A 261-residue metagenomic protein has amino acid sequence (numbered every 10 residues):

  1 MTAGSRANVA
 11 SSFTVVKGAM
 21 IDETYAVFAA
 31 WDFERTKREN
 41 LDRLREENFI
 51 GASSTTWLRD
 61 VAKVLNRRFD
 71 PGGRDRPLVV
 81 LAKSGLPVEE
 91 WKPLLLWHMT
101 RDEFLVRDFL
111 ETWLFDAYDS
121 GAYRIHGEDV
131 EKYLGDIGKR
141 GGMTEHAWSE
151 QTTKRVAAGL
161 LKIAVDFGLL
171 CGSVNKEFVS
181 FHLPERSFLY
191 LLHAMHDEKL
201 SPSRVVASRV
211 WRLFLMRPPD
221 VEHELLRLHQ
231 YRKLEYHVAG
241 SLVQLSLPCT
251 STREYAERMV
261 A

Functional and structural regions predicted by a protein language model:
M1-D116, I125: Eukaryotic partner-binding/assembly regions in large regulatory complexes
S53-D60, E150-D166, F214-R227: Short amphipathic alpha-helical interaction segments
W113, I137-G141, F167, C171: A short secondary-structure junction motif
D119-I125, Q151: Short basic-aromatic helix/loop recognition motifs at nucleic-acid and histone-peptide binding interfaces
R124-G142: DNA-recognition alpha helix
G141-T152: Short helix/loop segment immediately N-terminal to the Walker
V165, C171-T252: Accessory, usually C-terminal, subdomains that scaffold auxiliary metal cofactors
L225, M259-A261: Catalytic core segments in nucleotide and nucleic-acid processing enzymes
